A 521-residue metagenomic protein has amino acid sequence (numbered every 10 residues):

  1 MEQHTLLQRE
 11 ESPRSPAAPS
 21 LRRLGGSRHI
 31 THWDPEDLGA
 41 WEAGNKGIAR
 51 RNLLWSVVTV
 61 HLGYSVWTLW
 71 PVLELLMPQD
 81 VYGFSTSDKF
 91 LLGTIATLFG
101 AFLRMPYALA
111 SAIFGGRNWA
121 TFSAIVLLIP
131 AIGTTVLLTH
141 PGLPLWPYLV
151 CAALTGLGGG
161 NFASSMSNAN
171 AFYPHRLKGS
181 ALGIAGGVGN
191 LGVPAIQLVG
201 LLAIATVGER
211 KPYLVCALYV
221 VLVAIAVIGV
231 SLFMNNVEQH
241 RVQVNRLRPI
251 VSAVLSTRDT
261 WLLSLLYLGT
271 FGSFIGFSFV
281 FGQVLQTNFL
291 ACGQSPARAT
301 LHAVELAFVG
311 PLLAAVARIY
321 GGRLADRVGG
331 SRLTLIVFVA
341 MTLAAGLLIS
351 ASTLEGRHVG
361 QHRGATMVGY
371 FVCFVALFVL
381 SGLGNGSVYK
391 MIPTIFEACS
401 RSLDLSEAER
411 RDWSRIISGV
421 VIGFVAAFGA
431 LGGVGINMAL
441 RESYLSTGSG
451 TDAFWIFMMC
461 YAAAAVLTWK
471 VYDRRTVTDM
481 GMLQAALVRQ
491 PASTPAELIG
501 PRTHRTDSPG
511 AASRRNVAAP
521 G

Functional and structural regions predicted by a protein language model:
R51-Y82, F277-G282, I436: Extracytoplasmic
W70-L75, T257-A315, G382-N385, Y389-K390 (+1 more regions): Extracytoplasmic gate region of multi-pass secondary transporters
F102-L145: Conserved MFS/SLC helix-loop-helix module at the cytosolic interface between two early adjacent transmembrane helices
I125-P141, V339-R363: C-terminal ends and interior cores of transmembrane alpha-helices in multi-pass membrane transporters/permeases
P144-G160, V359-N385: Hydrophobic core of transmembrane alpha-helices in multi-pass small-molecule transporters, especially MFS/SLC-type
L149-V188: Cytoplasmic helix-loop-helix junction between adjacent transmembrane helices in 12-TM secondary transporters
G159, G179-I204, I422-I436: Glycine-rich segments within core transmembrane alpha-helices of 12-TM secondary carriers
A185-N235: Helix-loop-helix hairpin linking two adjacent transmembrane segments in secondary transporters
